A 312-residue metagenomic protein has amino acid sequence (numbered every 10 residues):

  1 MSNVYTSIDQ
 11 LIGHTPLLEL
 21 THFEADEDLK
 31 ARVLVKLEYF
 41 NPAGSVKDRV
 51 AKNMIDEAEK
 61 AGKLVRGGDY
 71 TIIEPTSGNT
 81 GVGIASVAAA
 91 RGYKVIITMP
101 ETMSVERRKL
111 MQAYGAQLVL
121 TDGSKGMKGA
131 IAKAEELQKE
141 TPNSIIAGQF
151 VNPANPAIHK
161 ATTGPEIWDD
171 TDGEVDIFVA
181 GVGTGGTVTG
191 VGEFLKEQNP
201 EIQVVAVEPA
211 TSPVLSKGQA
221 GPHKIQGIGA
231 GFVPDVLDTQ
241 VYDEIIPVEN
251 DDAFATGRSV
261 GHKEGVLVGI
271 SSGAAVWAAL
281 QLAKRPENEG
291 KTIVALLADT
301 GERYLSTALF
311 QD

Functional and structural regions predicted by a protein language model:
M1-D312: PLP-dependent amino-acid enzyme catalytic core
